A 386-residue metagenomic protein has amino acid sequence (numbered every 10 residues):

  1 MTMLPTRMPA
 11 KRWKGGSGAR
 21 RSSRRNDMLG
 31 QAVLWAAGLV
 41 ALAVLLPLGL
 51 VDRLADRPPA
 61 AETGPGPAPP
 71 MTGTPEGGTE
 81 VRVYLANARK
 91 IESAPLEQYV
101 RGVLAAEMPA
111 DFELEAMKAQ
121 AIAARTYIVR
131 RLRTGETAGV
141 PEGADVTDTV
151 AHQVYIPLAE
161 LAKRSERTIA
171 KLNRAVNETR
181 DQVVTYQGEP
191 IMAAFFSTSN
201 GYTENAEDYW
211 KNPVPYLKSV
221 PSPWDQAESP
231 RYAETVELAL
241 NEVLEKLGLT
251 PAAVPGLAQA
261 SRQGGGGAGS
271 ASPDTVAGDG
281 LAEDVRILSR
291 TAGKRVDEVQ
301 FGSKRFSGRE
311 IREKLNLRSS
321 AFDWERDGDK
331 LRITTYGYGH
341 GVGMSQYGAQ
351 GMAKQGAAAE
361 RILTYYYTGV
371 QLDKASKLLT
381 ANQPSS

Functional and structural regions predicted by a protein language model:
M1-L29: N-terminal Lys/Arg-rich, disordered targeting/topogenic segments
V33-G49: Hydrophobic membrane-insertion alpha-helices, especially the h-region of bacterial N-terminal signal peptides
D52-A86: N-terminal, intrinsically disordered, polar/charged segments of Gram-positive cell-envelope systems that serve as
R82-V83, A94-E113, S219-P230: Acidic/histidine-rich, surface-exposed loop or edge segments in extracytoplasmic proteins
K90-A94, D111-I122, E166, E237 (+2 more regions): Soluble non-cytosolic domains of exported or imported proteins
A105-P109, I122-R133, D181, G248 (+3 more regions): Sec-exported extracytoplasmic/periplasmic mature domains
T134-L331: Extended substrate/cofactor- or partner-recognition/assembly subdomains adjacent to catalytic sites in enzymes
S307-S386: C-terminal soluble interaction/assembly domains
